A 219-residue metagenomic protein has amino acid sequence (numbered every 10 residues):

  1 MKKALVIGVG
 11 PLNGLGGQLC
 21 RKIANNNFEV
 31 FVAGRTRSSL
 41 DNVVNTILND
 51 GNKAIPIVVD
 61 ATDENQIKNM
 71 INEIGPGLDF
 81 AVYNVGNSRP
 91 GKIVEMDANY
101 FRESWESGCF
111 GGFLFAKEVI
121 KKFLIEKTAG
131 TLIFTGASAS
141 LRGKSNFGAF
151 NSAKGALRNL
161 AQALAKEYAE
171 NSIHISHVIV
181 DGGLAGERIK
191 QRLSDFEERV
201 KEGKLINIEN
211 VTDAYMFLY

Functional and structural regions predicted by a protein language model:
M1-F31: Canonical Rossmann dinucleotide-binding motif of NAD(H)/NADP(H)-dependent dehydrogenases/reductases, specifically
K2, G77-D79, F123-G136, E170-I173: Active-site loop of short-chain dehydrogenase/reductase
G8-L12, T131-A156, A161-Q162, K166-A169 (+1 more regions): Catalytic loop of short-chain dehydrogenase/reductase
I47-E64: Rossmann-fold cofactor-recognition segment
G75-P76, S107-E126: Amphipathic alpha-helical dimer-interface segment in Rossmann-like NAD(P)H-dependent oxidoreductases
V82-P90: Conserved NAD(P)H cofactor-binding loop of Rossmann-fold oxidoreductase domains
N87, V94-F113, I133, L157: Catalytic Tyr-X3-Lys loop
E170-G182, L193-Y219: C-terminal helical subdomain
